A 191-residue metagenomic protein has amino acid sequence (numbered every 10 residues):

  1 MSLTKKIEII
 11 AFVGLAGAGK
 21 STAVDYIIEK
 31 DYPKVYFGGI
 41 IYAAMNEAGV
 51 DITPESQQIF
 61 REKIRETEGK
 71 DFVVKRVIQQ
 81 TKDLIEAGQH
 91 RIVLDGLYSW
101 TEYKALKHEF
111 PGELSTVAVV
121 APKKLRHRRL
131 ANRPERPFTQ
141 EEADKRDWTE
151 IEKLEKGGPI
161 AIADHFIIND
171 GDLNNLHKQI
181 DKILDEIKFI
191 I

Functional and structural regions predicted by a protein language model:
M1-E8: Extreme N-terminal, non-catalytic leader segments that precede Walker-type/kinase nucleotide-binding cores
L15, I27: P-loop (Walker A) phosphate-binding loop of NTP-binding proteins
K20: Conserved lysine of the Walker
A23-V24: Post-Walker A alpha-helix
Y32-V93, L97-A105, R136: ATP-dependent small-molecule kinase phosphotransfer cores that center on conserved nucleotide phosphate-binding segments
F72, N132-E186: Small-molecule kinase domains that catalyze NTP-dependent phosphoryl transfer to phosphate-bearing small molecules
D95-G96, H108-P134: Conserved phosphate-donor/acceptor-positioning beta-strand/loop module used by diverse small-molecule
